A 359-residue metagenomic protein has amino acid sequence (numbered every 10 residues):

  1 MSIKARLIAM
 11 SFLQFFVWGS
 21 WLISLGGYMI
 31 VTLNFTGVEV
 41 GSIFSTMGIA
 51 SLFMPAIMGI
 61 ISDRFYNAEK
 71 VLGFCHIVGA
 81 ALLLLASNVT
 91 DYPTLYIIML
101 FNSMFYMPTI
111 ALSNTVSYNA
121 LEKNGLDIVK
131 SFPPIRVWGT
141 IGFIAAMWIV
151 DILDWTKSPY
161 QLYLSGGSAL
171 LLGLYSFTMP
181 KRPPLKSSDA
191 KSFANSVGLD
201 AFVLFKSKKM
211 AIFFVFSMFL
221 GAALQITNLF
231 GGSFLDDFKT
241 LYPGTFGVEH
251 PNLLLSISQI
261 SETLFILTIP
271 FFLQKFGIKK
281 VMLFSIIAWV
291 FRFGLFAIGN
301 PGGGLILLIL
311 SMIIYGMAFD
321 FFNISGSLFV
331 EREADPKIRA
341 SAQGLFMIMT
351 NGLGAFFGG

Functional and structural regions predicted by a protein language model:
M1, M179-V215, T240-Y242: Juxtamembrane intracellular "pre-TM" segments in multi-pass secondary transporters
M1-G48, K209-P251, N323: Helix-loop boundary and gating motifs at the non-cytosolic
F12, L82, Y92-I110, M218-F219 (+1 more regions): Hydrophobic core of transmembrane alpha-helices in multi-pass small-molecule transporters, especially MFS/SLC-type
S42-I60, L253-I269: Central cavity-lining transmembrane alpha-helices of secondary-active solute carriers, predominantly the Major
D63-H76, Q274-I286: Cytoplasmic membrane-interface "Motif A"-like loop-to-helix N-cap segments of 12-TM Major Facilitator Superfamily
I77-D91, A288-P301: C-terminal ends and interior cores of transmembrane alpha-helices in multi-pass membrane transporters/permeases
Q161-T178: Symmetry-related core transmembrane helices of the 12-TM Major Facilitator Superfamily/SLC fold
K280-G326: C-terminal transmembrane helical hairpin of 12-TM major facilitator-type secondary transporters
